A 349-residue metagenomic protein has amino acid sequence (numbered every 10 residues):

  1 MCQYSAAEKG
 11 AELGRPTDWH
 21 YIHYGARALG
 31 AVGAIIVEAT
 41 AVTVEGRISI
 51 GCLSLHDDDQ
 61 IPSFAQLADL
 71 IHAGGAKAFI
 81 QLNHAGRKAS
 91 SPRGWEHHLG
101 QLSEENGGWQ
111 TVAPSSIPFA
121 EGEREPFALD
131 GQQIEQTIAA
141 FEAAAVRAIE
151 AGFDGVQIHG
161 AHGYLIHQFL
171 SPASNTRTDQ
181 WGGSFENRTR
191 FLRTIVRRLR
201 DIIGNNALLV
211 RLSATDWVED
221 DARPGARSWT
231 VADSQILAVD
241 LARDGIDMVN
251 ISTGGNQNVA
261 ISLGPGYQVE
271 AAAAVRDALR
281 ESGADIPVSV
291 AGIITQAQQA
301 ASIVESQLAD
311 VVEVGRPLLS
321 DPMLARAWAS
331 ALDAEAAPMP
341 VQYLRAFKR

Functional and structural regions predicted by a protein language model:
M1-R349: Flavin-dependent oxidoreductase catalytic cores
